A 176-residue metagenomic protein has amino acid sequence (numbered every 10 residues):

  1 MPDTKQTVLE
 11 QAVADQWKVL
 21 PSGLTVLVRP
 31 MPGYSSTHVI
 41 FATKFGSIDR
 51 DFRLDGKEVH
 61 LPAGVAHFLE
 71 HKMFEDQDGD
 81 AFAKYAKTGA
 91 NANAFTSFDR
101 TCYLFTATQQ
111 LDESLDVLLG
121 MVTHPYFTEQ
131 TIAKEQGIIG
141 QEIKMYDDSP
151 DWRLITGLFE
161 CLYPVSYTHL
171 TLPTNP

Functional and structural regions predicted by a protein language model:
M1-A81: His/Glu-rich zincin catalytic helix
F45, A107-Q109, T174: Non-catalytic surface loops within mature trypsin-like serine protease
P62, H71-W152: Active-site-adjacent, His/Asp/Glu-enriched structural segments that form or flank metal-binding and acid/base networks
L158: Acidic, glycine- and histidine-enriched catalytic cores of nucleic acid- and nucleotide-handling enzymes, centered on
L162-Y163: Amphipathic alpha-helical interface segments
T168-T174: Conserved small/polar residues in nucleotide/adenosyl-binding loops
